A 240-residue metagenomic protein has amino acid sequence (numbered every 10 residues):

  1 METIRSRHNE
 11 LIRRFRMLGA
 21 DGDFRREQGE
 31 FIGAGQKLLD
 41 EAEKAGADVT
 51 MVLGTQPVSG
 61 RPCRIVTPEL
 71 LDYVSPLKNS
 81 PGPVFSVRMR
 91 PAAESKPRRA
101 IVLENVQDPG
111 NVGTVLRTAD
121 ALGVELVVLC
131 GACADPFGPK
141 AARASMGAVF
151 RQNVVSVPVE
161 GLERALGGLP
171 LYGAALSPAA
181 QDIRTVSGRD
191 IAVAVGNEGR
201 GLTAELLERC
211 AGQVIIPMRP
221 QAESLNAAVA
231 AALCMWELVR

Functional and structural regions predicted by a protein language model:
M1-T55, C133-A134: Boundary-proximal intrinsically disordered activation/regulatory segments immediately upstream of a helical core
E2-S6, R64-T67, Q152-G161: Short acidic-hydrophobic, aromatic-tinged amphipathic segments that line or gate anion-handling sites
F31-G33, D48-T55, S86-V87, V154-V155 (+2 more regions): Short, hydrophobic beta-strand segments that form beta-sheet elements in well-ordered domains
Q36, L53-V58, M89-R90, V159-E160 (+2 more regions): Short, polar loop motifs at secondary-structure junctions
K44, R90-P178: RNA substrate-binding interface of SAM-dependent RNA methyltransferases
G60-D72, R98, L169-L171, R189-A192 (+1 more regions): Active-site regions of enzymes building and remodeling cell-envelope glycoconjugates
F85, A121-L122, P136-F150, A204-R240: Structured adenosyl-cofactor binding patch, chiefly the S-adenosyl-L-methionine
Y172-A222: Active-site/ligand-binding-proximal alpha/beta "capping" segment
